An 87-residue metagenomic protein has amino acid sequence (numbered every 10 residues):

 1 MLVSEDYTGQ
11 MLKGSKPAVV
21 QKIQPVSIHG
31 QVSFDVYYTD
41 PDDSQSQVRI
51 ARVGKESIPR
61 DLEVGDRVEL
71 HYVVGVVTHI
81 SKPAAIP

Functional and structural regions predicted by a protein language model:
M1-K22, A84-P87: Short boundary/loop segments of OB/S1/cold-shock single-stranded nucleic-acid-binding domains
I23, T39, V53-S57: A structural micro-motif recognizing beta-strand termini and the immediately following turn/loop segments
I23-P25, I80: Residue-level recognition of beta-strand microenvironments
S27-T39: Short aromatic-glycine-enriched beta-strand elements
S44-L62: Beta-strand/loop nucleic-acid-binding surfaces
G65-R67: Loop/turn positions that initiate beta-strands
V73-A85: Short, Lys/Arg- and Gly-enriched loop/turn segments at beta-strand edges
